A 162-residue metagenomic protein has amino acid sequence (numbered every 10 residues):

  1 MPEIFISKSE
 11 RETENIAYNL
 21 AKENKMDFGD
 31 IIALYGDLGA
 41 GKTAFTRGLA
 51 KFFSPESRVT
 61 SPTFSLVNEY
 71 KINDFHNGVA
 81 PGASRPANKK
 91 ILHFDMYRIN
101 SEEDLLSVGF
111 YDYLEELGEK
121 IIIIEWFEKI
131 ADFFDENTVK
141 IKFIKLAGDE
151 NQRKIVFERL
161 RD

Functional and structural regions predicted by a protein language model:
M1-A21: N-terminal pre-Walker A segment at the start of P-loop NTPase domains
E3, N100-D162: Short phosphate-coordinating micro-motif centered on Lys-Gly-acidic
K22-G29: Phosphate-binding P-loop
I32-L34: Hydrophobic anchor at the beta1->P-loop junction of P-loop NTPases
L38: The conserved Walker
K42: Conserved lysine of the Walker
P55-Y70: Short beta-strand-centered segment that lines the nucleotide-binding/catalytic pocket of NTP-utilizing
N73-K90: Intrinsic disorder/low-complexity segments
